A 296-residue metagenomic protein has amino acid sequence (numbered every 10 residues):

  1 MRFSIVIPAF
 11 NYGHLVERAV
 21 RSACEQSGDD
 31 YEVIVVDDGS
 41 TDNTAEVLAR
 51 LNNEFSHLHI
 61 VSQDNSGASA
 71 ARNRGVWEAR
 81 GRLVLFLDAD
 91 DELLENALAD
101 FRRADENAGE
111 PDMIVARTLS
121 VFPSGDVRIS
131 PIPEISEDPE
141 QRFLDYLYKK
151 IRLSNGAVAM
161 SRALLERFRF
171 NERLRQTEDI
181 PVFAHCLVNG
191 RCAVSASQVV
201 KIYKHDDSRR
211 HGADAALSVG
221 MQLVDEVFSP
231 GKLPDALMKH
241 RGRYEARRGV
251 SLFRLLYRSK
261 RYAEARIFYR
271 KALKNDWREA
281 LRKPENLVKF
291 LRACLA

Functional and structural regions predicted by a protein language model:
R21-D30: Short, acidic, metal-binding catalytic loop of nucleotide-sugar glycosyltransferases
S22, D37-E46, D64-S66, D88: A conserved acidic beta->alpha catalytic loop
N43, D91-A104: Acidic donor-binding/catalytic loop of UDP-sugar-dependent glycosyltransferases, especially processive GT2
Q63-A79: Glycine-rich, basic loop-to-helix element that forms the pyrophosphate-binding segment of sugar-nucleotide handling
V84: Short aromatic/hydrophobic "clamp" motif used to bind/position activated sugar donors
L98-L164: Flexible acidic/His/Gly-enriched loops in nucleotide-sugar-dependent glycosyltransferase catalytic domains
S136-A216: Conserved nucleotide-sugar donor-binding catalytic segment
Q198, I202-D206, H211-A236, Y262-N275: Catalytic core of nucleotide-sugar-dependent glycosyltransferases
